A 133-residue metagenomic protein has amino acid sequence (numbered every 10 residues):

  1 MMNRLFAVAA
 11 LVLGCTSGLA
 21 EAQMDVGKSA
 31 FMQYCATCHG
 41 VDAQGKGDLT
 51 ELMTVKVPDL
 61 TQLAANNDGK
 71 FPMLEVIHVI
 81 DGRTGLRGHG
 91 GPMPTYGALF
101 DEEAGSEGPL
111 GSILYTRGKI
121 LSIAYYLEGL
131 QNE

Functional and structural regions predicted by a protein language model:
M1-L5: Positively charged n-region of N-terminal signal peptides that target proteins for export
F6-T16: Bacterial N-terminal signal peptides
G14-F31, L49, A65-D68: Electrostatic cytochrome c docking/interface patches
D25-A36, L74, I113-G118: Sequence context surrounding c-type heme c attachment/ligation sites in exported
K28-V55, G69-K70, D81-P94, L130-E133: Periplasmic/extracellular electron-transfer cofactor-ligation site, primarily the c-type cytochrome heme-c attachment
E51, P58, I80-G118: Axial heme c-ligation environment in periplasmic c-type cytochrome domains
M73-I77, D81, A124: An amphipathic alpha-helix signature
R117-E133: C-terminal partner/receptor-binding element of secreted or periplasmic proteins
